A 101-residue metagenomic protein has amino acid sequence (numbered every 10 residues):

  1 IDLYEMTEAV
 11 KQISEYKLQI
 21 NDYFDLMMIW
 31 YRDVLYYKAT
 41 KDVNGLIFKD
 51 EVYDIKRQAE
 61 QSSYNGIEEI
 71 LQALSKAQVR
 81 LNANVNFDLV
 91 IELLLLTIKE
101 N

Functional and structural regions predicted by a protein language model:
I1-N65, Q72-N82, L89-L93, T97-I98: AAA+ P-loop NTPase domains with strong preference for DNA replication initiators and clamp-loader complexes
